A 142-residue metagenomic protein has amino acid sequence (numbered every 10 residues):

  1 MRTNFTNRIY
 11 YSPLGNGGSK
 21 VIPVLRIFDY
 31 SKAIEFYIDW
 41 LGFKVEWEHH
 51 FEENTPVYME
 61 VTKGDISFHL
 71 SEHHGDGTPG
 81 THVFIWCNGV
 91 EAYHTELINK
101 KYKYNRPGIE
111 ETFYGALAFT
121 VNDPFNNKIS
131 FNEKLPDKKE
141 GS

Functional and structural regions predicted by a protein language model:
M1-I34, E46, T81-V83, K134-S142: N-terminal beta-strand motif that seeds the catalytic metal site of vicinal oxygen chelate
T3-T6, D29-S31, V83-K128: Vicinal oxygen chelate
G17-G18, V24-S67: Core segments of cupin and vicinal oxygen chelate
K44-W47, L70, N105-G108: A short linear hydrophobic-aromatic micro-motif
E52-V57, G77-P79, T112-L117: Short acidic/glycine-enriched loop/turn segments that link adjacent beta-strands
G64-F68, G75-G77, G89-A92: Short, charged/polar surface micro-motifs in flexible loops or helix N-caps
H69-S71, T120, S130: Conserved beta-strand in the GNAT
